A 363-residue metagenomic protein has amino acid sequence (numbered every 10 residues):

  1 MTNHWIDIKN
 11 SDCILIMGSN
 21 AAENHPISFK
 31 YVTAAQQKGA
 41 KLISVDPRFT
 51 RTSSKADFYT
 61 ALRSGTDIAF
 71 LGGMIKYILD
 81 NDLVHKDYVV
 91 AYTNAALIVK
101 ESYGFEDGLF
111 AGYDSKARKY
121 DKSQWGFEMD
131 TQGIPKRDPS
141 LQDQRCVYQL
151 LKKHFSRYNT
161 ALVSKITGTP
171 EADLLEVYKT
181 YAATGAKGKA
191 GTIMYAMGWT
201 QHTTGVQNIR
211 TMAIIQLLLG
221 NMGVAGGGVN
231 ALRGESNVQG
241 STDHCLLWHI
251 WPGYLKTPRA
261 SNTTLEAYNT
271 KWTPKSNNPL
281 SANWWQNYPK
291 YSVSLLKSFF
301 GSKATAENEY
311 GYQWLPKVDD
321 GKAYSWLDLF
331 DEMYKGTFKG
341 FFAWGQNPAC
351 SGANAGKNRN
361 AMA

Functional and structural regions predicted by a protein language model:
M1-V32, K38-A40, S44, A69 (+3 more regions): Extended redox/cofactor-interaction regions of prokaryotic respiratory oxidoreductases
H4-D12, K153-F155, L175-T192, L329-K339: Glycine-rich phosphate/diphosphate-binding loops that line cofactor/substrate pockets in enzymes
S19-N20, P47-T50, S64-G65, K179 (+3 more regions): An acidic- and aromatic-residue-enriched active-site/binding cleft used to recognize and process polar
F29, T33, L71-K76, L175-Y178 (+2 more regions): Predominant activation on well-ordered alpha-helical scaffold segments within soluble catalytic domains
G39, T50-K187, T264, Y268 (+2 more regions): Long, well-ordered, tryptophan-enriched scaffold segments
L83-Y88, D173-L175, A190-I193, N221-A231: Acidic/polar loop patches that form or flank catalytic/metal-binding clefts of enzymes that bind anionic ligands
A91-A96, T180-Y181, A196-G198, G228-Q239: A glycine-rich phosphate-binding loop feature that marks nucleotide/adenosyl-phosphate handling sites
I193-T203: Substrate-binding/catalytic subdomain of NAD(P)-dependent oxidoreductase enzymes
